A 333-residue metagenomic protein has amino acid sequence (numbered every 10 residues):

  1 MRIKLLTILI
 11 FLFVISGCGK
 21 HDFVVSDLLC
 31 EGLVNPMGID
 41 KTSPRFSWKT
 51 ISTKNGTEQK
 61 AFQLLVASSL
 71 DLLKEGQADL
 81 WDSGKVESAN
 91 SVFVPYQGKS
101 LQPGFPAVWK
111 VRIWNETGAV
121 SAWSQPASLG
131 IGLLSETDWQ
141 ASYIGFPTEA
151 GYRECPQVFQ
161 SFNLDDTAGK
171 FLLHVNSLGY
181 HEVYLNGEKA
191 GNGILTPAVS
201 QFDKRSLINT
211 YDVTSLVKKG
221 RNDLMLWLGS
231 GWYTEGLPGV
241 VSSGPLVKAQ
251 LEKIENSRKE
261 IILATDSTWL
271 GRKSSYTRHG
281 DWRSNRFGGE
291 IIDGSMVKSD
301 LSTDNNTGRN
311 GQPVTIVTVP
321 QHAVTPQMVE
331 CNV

Functional and structural regions predicted by a protein language model:
R2-L9: Sec-dependent signal peptide recognition, specifically the positively charged N-region followed immediately by
S16-G17: C-terminal motif of bacterial Sec signal peptides marking the signal peptidase cleavage site
K20-K54, S128-S135: Pro/Thr/Ser/Gly-rich low-complexity, intrinsically disordered linker/stalk tracts
S26, S135-F146: Boundary/junction segments of secreted and surface-exposed precursor proteins
L28, G76, S83-G84, S124-A127 (+2 more regions): Short hydrophobic alpha-helix segments
W48, E87-S88, V92-V94, F105-K110 (+4 more regions): Accessory beta-strand-rich segments of carbohydrate-active enzymes
T57-P106, R112, E116-W123, W139-I144: Recognizes extended acidic, P/S/T-rich segments that occur within or adjacent to Ig-like beta-sandwich modules
Y152, T315-V333: Edge strands and adjacent loops of beta-rich recognition modules
